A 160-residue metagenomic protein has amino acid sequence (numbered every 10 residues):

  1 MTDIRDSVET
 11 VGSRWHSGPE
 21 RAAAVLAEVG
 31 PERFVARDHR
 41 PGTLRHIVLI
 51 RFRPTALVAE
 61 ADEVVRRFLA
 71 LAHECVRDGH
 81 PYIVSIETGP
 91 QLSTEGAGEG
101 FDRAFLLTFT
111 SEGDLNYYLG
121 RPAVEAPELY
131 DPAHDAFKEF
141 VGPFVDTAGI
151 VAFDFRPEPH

Functional and structural regions predicted by a protein language model:
T2-V25, A70, E74-Y82, G98-G100 (+1 more regions): An amphipathic, aromatic/His-enriched active-site/gating alpha helix that lines ligand/cofactor pockets
A23, D38-H39, V151-H160: Long, internal low-complexity/basic segments
A27-V29, D38-R40, V84, G149: Non-catalytic terminal and connector segments of soluble metabolic enzymes
P31-H39, L92-E95: Short beta-strand/turn micro-motifs at beta-sheet edges
H39-L44, A97-E99: Short, flexible turn/loop "capping" segments at secondary-structure junctions
T43-F52: Active-site-flanking beta-strand signature of metal-NTP-handling nucleotidyl enzymes and homologous cyclase-like
T55-R66, L115-Y117: Short, conserved charged micro-motifs
Y82-D102: Short, intrinsically disordered low-complexity segments
